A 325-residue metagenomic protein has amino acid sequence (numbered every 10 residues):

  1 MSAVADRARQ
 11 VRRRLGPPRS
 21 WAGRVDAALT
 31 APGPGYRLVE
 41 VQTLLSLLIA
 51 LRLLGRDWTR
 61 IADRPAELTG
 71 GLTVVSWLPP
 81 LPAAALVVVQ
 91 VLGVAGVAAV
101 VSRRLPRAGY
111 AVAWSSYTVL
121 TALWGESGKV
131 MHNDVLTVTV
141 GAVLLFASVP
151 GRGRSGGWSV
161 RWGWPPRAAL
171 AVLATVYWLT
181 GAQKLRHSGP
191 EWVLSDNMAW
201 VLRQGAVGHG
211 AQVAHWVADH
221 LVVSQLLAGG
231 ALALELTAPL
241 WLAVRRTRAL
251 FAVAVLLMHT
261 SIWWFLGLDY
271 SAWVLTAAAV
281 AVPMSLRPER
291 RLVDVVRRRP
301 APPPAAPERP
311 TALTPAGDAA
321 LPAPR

Functional and structural regions predicted by a protein language model:
S2-R325: Alpha-helical membrane-anchoring segments
